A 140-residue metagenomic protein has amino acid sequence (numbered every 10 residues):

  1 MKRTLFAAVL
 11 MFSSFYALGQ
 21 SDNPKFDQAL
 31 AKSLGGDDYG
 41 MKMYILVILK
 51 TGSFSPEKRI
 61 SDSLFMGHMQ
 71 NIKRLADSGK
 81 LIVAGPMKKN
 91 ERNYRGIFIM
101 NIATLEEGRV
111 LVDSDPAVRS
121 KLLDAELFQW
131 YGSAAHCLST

Functional and structural regions predicted by a protein language model:
M1-D22: Bacterial Sec-dependent N-terminal signal peptides
Q20-T140: Conserved, structured core segments of small domains
